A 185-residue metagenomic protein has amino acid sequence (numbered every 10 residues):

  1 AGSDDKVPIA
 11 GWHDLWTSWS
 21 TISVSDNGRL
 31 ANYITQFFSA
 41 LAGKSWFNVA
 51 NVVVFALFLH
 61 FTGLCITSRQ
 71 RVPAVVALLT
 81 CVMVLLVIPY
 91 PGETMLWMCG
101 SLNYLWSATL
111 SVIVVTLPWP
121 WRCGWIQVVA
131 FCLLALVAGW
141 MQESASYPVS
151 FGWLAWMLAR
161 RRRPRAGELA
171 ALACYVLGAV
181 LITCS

Functional and structural regions predicted by a protein language model:
A1-I9, G92, L181-S185: Helix-to-loop transition at the C-terminal end of transmembrane segments
A1-W12, S23-T35: Extracytoplasmic catalytic/substrate-binding loops of multi-pass membrane glycan-assembly enzymes
S23, L30-N32, A170-S185: Membrane-lumen/periplasm interface segments of specific transmembrane helices in polyprenyl phosphate-linked
L41-L57: Loop-to-helix entry region of an early transmembrane alpha helix in multi-pass inner-membrane enzymes
V52-V75, I113: Transmembrane-helix motifs of polytopic, lipid-linked glycan transferases
V75-W119, Q142: Membrane-interface micro-motifs in multi-pass membrane enzymes
Q127-G152: Membrane-interface alpha helices of multi-pass inner-membrane proteins
P148-V176: Perimembrane helix-loop-helix junctions
